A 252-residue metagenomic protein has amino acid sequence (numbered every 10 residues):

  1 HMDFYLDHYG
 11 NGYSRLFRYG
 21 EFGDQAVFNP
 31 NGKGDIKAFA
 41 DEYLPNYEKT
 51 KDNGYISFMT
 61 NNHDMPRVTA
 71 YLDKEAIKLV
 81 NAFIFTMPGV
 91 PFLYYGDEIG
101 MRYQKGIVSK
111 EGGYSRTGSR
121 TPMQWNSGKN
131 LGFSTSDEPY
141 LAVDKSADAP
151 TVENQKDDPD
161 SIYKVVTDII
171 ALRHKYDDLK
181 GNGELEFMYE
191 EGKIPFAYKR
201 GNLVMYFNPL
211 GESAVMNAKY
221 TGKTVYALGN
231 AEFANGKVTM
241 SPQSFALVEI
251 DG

Functional and structural regions predicted by a protein language model:
F4-V27, G34-E42, K51, M59-N62 (+2 more regions): Loop/helix patches that line or flank the sugar-binding groove of alpha-linked glycan CAZymes
G118, L228, F233: Residue-level signal for pocket-adjacent positions within structured domains
N202, L228-G229, I250-G252: Short, flexible beta-strand-to-coil junctions
S213-N230: Beta-strand-rich binding/interaction modules
A234-G252: C-terminal beta-strand-rich structural cap/linker in extracellular carbohydrate-active enzymes
